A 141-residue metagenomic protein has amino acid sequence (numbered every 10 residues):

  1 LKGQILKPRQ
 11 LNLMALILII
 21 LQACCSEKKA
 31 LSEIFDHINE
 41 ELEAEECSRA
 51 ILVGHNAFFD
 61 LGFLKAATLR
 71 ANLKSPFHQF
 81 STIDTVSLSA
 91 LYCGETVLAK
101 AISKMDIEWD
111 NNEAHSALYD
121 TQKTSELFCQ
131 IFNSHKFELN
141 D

Functional and structural regions predicted by a protein language model:
L1-H55: Conserved non-catalytic scaffold segment of RNase H-like nuclease domains
I5-M14, L18-L21, T85-T121: Active-site-proximal helix-loop-helix substrate-binding element of RNase H-like nuclease domains
E27-I34, D60-A67, D84, G94-L98: Amphipathic alpha-helical interface surfaces
H37, E41, A67-R70, L91 (+3 more regions): Mid-sequence acidic-hydrophobic segments that form the walls of catalytic/ligand-binding cavities or oligomerization
I51-A57, G62-F63, A67-T68, K100-D141: Acidic, Mg2+-coordinating catalytic module of metal-dependent nucleases/exonucleases that use a two-metal-ion mechanism
L69-H78: A short alpha->loop->secondary-structure connector
S81: NUDIX/MutT-family hydrolases
